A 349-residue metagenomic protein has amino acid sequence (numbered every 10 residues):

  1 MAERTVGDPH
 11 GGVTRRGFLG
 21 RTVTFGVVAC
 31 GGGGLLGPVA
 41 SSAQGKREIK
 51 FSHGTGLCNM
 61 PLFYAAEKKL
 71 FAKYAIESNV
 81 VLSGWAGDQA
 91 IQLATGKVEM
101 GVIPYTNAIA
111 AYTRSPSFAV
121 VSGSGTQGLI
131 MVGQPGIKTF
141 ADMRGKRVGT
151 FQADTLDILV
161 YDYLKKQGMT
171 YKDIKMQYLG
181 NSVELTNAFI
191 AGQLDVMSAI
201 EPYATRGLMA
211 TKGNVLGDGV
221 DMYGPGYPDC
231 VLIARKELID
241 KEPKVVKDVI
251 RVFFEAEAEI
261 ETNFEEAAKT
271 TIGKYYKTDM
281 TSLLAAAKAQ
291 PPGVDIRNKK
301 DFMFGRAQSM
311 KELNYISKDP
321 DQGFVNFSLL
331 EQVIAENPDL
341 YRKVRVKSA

Functional and structural regions predicted by a protein language model:
M1-G17, T24, A29-C30: N-terminal secretory signal peptides
D8-G11, S41-R47: Extreme N-terminus of proteins, especially the signal/transit-peptide cleavage junction and the first residues
G26, Q44-A188, D195-E201, V215-D218 (+2 more regions): Short, glycine-/small- and polar/acidic-enriched structural segments that line small-molecule recognition paths
T106-N107, V183-G273: Pocket-lining segment of extracytoplasmic ligand-binding domains
D240-K318: Secondary-structure end/capping motifs
K311-A349: Conserved C-terminal helix/tail region of periplasmic/extracytoplasmic solute-binding proteins
